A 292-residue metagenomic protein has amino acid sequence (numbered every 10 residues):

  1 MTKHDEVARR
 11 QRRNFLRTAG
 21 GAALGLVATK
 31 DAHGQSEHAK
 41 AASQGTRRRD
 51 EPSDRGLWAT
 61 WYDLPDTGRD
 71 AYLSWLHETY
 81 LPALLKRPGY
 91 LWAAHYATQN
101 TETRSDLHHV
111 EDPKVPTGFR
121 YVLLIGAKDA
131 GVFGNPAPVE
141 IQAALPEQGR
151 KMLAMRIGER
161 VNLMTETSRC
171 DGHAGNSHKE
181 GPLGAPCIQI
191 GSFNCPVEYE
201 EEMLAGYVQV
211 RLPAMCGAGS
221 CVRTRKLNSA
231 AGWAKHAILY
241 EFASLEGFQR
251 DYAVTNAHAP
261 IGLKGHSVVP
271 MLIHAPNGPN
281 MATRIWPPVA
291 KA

Functional and structural regions predicted by a protein language model:
M1-N14, S36: N-terminal secretory signal peptides
V7, A28, V132-G134: Short alpha-helical interface patches
G20, S36-E37, A253: A ubiquitous, low-specificity "background" feature that marks scattered single residues across proteins without
G21-A22, A32: Cleavable N-terminal signal peptides
K30-A41: Signal peptide processing junction and immediate N-terminal pro/mature segment of secreted/exported proteins
K40-A292: Macromolecular interaction modules
